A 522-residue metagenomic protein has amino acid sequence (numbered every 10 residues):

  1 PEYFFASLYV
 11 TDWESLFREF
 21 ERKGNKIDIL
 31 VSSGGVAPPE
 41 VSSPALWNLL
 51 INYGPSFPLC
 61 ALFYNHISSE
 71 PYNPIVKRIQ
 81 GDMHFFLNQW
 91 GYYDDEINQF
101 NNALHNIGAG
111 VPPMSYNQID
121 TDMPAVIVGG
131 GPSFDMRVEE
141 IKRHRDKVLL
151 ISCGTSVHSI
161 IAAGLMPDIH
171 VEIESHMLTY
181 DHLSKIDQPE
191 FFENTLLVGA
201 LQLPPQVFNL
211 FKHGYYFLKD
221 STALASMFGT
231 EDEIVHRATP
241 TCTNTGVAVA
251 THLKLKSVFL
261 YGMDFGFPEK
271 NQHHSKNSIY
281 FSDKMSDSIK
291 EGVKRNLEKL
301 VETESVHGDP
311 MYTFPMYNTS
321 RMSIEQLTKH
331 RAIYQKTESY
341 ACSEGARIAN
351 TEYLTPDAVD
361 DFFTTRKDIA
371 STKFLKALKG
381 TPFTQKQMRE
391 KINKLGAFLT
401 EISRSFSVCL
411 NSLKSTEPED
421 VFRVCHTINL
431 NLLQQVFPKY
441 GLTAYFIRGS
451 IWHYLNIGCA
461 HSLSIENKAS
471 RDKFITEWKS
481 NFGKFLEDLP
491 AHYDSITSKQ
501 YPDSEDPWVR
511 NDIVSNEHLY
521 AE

Functional and structural regions predicted by a protein language model:
P1-V128, P132-L149, H158-V171, M177-G199 (+3 more regions): N-terminal donor/sugar-recognition subdomains of glycan-related enzymes, prototypically the membrane-proximal stem
V148-L149, A238-T241, H274: Long alpha-helical, hydrophobic tracts
C153: Conduit-forming functional cores of very large proteins
S156-E174, A250-K276: Glycine-rich phosphate/pyrophosphate-binding loops and their adjacent beta-strand/loop elements at enzyme active sites
P205-F265: Active-site/ligand-binding-proximal alpha/beta "capping" segment
S226, D287, E291-G308: Surface-exposed acidic, glycine/proline-enriched linker/cap segments that occur as 15-30-residue helix-coil
F265-V293: Aromatic/acidic polysaccharide-binding cleft in carbohydrate-active enzymes
